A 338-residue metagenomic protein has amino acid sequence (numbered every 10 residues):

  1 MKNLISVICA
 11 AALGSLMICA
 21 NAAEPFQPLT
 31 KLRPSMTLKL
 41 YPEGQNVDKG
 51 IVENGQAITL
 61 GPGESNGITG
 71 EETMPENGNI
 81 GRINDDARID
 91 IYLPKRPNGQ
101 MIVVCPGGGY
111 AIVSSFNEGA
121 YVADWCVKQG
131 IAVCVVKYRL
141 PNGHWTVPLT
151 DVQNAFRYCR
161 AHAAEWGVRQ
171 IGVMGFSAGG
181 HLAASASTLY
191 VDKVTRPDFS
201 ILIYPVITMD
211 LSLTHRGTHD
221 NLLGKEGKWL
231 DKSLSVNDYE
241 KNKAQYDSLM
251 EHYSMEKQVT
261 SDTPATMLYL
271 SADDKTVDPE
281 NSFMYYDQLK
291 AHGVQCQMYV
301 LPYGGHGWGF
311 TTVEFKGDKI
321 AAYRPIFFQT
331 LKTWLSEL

Functional and structural regions predicted by a protein language model:
P25-R96: N-terminal cap/lid segment of alpha/beta-hydrolase-fold proteins
G67-P75, D210-Q258: Mobile cap/lid helix-loop segments that gate and shape the active-site cleft of serine hydrolases
G99-G107: Short beta-strand element of the alpha/beta-hydrolase
V113-A123, C134-Q170, D318-P325: Catalytic nucleophile-loop/oxyanion-hole region of alpha/beta-hydrolase and closely related hydrolase-like folds
N154-T218, M250: Primarily recognizes the serine-hydrolase "nucleophile elbow" in alpha/beta-hydrolase and SGNH/GDSL folds
M209, D273-V277: Acidic catalytic loop of the alpha/beta-hydrolase fold
D262, L268-L270, D274: Short beta-strand/loop motif that positions the catalytic acidic residue of the alpha/beta-hydrolase fold
Y269, E280-L338: C-terminal catalytic histidine-bearing segment of alpha/beta-hydrolase fold enzymes
